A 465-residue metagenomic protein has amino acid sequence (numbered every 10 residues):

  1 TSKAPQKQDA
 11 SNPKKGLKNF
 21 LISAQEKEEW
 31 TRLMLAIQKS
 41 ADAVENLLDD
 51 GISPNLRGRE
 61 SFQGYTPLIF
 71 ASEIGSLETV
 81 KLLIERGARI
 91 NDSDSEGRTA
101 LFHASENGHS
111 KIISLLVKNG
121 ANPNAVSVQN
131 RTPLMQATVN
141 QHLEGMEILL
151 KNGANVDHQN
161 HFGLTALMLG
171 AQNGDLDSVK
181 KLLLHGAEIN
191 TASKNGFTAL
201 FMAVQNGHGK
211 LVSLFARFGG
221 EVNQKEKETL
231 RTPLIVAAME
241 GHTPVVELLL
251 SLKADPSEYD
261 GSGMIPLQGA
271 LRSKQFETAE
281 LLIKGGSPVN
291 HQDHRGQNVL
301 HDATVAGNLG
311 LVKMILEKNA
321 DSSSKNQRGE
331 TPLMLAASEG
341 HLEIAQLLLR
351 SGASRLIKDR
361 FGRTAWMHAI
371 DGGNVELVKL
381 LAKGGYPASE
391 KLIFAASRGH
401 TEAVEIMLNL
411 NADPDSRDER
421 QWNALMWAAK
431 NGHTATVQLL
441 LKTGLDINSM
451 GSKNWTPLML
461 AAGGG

Functional and structural regions predicted by a protein language model:
S2-D50, S389-S397: Intrinsically disordered, low-complexity regulatory segments in ankyrin-centric signaling systems
E26, G58-S61, D94, S127 (+9 more regions): Ankyrin repeat boundary/linker residues
E29, S61-G64, G97, N130 (+10 more regions): Start-of-repeat signature of ankyrin repeats
L35-S40, F70-S76, H103-H109, Q136-H142 (+10 more regions): Ankyrin repeat A-helix N-terminal signature
S40-L48, S76-I84, H109-V117, H142-L150 (+9 more regions): Ankyrin repeat structural motif
K194-F197, Q205-N206, E228-R231, I235-E240 (+10 more regions): Core solenoid repeat modules with strong leucine/isoleucine-rich periodicity, prominently canonical LRR arrays but also
